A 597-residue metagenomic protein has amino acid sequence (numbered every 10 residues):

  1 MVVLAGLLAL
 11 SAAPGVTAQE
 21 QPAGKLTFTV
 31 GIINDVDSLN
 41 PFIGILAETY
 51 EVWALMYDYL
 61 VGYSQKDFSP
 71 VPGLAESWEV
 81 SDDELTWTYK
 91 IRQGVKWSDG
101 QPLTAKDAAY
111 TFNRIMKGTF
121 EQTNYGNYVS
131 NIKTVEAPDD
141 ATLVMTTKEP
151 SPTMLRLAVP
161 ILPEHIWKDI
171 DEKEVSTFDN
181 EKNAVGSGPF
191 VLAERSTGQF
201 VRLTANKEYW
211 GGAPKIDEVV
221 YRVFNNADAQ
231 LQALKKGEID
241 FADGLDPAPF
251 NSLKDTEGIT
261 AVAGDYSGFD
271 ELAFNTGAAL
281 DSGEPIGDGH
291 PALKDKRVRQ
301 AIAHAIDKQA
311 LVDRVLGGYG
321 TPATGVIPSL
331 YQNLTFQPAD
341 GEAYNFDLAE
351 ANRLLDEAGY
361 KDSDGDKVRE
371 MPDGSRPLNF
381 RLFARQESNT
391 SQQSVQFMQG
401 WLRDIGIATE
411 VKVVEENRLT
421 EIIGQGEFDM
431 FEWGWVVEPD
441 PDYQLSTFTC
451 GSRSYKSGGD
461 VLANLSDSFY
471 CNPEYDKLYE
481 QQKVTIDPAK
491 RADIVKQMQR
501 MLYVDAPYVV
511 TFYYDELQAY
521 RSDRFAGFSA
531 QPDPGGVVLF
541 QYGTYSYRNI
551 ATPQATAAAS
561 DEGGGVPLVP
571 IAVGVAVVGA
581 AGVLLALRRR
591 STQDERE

Functional and structural regions predicted by a protein language model:
M1-S11: Bacterial N-terminal signal peptides
A12-E20: Sec-dependent signal peptide cleavage junction
Q19, Q65-K66, R92-T123, T134-E136 (+5 more regions): Extracytoplasmic/periplasmic ligand-capture domains
A23-T27, N34, L55, G73-A75 (+12 more regions): Extracytoplasmic
G31-D82, N113, N183-V185: N-terminal lobe/hinge region of extracytoplasmic solute-binding protein
N34-Y50, L74-A75, Q101, N124 (+4 more regions): A structural "hinge/loop" feature
K90, Y125-I170, R314: Surface-exposed binding/hinge segments that line and control ligand-binding clefts or catalytic entry sites
T511: Active-site-proximal polar cores
